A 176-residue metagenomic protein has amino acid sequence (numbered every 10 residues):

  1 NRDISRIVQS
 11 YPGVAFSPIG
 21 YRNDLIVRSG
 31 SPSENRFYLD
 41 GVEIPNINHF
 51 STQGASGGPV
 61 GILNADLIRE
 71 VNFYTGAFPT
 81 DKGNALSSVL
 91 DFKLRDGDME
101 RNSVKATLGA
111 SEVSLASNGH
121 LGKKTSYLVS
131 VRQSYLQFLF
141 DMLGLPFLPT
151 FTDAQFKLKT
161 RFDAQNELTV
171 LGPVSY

Functional and structural regions predicted by a protein language model:
N1-P79, V89-D96: Periplasmic N-terminal accessory/gating domains of Gram-negative outer-membrane beta-barrel systems
S17-I19, A65, K82, T107-G109 (+1 more regions): Short sequence motifs at beta-strands and strand-loop junctions characteristic of Gram-negative outer-membrane
Y21, L86, E100, S111 (+1 more regions): Exposed loop/turn and edge beta-strand positions of beta-sandwich/beta-sheet ligand-binding modules
S29-S31, L67, L86, D96-D98 (+3 more regions): Short loop/turn positions at the edges of beta-strands in beta-sheet-rich folds
S33-N35, L67, E100-V104, K123-Y127 (+1 more regions): Outer-envelope beta-barrel architecture signal
N48, L136-M142: Outer-membrane beta-barrel proteins
S56, R101-S103, F140-P146: Extracellular loop and loop/strand-boundary signature of outer-membrane beta-barrel proteins
G109-Q133, L145-Y176: Transmembrane beta-barrel wall of Gram-negative outer-membrane proteins
